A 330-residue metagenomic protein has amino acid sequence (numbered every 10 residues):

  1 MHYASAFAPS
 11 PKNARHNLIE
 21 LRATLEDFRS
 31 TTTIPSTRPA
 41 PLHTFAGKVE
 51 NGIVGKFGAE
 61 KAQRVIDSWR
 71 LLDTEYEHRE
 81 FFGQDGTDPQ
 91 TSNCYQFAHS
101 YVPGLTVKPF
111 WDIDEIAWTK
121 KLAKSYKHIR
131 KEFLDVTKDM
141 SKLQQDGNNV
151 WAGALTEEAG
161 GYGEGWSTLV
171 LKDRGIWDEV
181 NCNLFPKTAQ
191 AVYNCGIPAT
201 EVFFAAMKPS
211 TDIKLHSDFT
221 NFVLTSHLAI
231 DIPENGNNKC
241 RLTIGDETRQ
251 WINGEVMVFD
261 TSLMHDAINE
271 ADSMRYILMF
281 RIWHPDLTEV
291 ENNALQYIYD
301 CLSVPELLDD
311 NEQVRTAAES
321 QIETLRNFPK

Functional and structural regions predicted by a protein language model:
M1-N13: N-terminal chloroplast transit peptides
H2, H216, H265-D266: Histidine-centered active-site/metal-ligand motif
A6, L21-A23: Proteolytic processing junctions in secreted/extracellular precursors, especially proprotein convertase/trypsin-like
T24-F203, M207-S217, E289-K330: Fe(II)/2-oxoglutarate oxygenase catalytic core
Y126, W166, A199-E201, S210 (+4 more regions): Extracellular structured ligand-interaction cores
L171, A206, I230, I244 (+1 more regions): Hydrophobic side chains in beta-strands
A206-K208, D218-N235: Short, conserved beta-strand element in jelly-roll/cupin
F222, E234-K330: Catalytic core of Fe(II)/2-oxoglutarate
